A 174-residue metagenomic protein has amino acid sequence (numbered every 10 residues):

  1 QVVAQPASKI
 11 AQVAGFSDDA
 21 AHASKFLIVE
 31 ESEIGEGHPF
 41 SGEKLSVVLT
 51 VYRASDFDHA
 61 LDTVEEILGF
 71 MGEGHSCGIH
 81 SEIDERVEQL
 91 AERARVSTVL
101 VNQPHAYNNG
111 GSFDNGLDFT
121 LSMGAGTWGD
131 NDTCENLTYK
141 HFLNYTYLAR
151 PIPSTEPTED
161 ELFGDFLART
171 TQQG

Functional and structural regions predicted by a protein language model:
Q1-A21, F26, E73, G78-G174: C-terminal segments
Q1-G72: NAD(P)-dependent aldehyde/semialdehyde dehydrogenase
